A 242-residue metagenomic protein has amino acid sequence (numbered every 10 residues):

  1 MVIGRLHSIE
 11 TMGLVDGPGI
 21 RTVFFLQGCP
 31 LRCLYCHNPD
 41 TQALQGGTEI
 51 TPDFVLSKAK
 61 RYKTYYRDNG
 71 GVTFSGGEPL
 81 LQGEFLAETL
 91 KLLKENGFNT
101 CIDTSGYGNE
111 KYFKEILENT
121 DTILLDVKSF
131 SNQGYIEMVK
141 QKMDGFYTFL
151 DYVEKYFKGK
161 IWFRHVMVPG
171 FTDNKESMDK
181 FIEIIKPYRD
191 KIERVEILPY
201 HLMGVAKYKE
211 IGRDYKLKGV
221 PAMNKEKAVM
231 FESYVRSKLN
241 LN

Functional and structural regions predicted by a protein language model:
M1-V15, P169-N242: Auxiliary Fe-S-binding modules of radical SAM enzymes
S8-E10, L14-I50: Canonical Radical SAM [4Fe-4S] cluster-binding loop centered on the CxxxCxxC motif and its immediate flanking residues
P39-V72: Conserved alpha-helical substructure of the radical SAM core
Q42-Q45, S131-E137, K218: A short acidic, helix-capping loop that chelates divalent metal ions and anchors anionic groups
E49, K140, A222-K225: Short, conserved loop/turn and helix-capping segments at secondary-structure boundaries that abut family-defining
K60-T64, D68-G71, G76, L80-M203 (+1 more regions): Conserved AdoMet/S-adenosylmethionine-binding subsite of the radical SAM
